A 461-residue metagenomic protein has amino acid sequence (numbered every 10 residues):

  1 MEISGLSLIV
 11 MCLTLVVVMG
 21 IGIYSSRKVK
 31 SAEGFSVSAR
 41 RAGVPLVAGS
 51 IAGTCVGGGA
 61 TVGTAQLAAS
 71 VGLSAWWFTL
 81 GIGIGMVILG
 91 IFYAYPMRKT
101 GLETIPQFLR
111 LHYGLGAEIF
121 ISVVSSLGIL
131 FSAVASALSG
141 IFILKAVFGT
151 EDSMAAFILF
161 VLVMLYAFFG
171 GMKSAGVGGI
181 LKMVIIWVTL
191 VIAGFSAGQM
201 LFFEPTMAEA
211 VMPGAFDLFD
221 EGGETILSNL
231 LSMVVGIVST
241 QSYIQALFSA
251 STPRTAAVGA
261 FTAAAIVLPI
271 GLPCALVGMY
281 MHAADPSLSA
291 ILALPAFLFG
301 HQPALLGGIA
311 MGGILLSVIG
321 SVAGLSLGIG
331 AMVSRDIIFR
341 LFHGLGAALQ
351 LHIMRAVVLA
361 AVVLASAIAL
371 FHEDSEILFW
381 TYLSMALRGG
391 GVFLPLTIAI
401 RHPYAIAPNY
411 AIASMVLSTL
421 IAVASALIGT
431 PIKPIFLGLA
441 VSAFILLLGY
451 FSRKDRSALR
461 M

Functional and structural regions predicted by a protein language model:
M1-M461: Membrane-embedded helix-loop-helix hairpins and adjacent transmembrane boundary segments in multi-pass transporters
